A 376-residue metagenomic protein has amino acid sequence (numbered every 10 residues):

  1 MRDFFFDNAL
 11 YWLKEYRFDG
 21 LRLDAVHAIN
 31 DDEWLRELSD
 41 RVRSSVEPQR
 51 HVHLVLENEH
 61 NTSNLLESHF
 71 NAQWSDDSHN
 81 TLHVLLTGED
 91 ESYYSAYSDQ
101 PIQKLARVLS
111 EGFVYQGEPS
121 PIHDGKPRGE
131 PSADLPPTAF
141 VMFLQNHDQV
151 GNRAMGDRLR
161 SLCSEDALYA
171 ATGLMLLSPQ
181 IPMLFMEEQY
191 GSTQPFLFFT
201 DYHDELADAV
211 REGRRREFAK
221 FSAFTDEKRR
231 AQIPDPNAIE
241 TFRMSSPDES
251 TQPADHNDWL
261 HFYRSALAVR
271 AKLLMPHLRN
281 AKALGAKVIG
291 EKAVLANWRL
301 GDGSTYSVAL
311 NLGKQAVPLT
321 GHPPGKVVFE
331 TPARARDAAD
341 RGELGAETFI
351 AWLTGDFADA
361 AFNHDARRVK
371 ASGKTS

Functional and structural regions predicted by a protein language model:
M1-L65: Active-site neighborhood of glycoside hydrolase catalytic domains
R2, Y11, Y16, S44-S45 (+4 more regions): Short, flexible, glycine/charge-rich loop motifs used to bind or transfer phosphoryl groups or to couple energy/partner
L10, E15, F140-N146, Q232-I239: A glycine-rich, aromatic-flanked flexible loop/lid motif
L10, K14-R17, R43, E47 (+6 more regions): Hydrophobic alpha-helix feature that most strongly marks membrane-spanning transmembrane helices and their immediate
S39-T225: Conserved alpha/beta catalytic core and glycan-binding cleft of carbohydrate-active enzymes
D157, S161-E165, Y169, L174-L184 (+1 more regions): Carbohydrate-interacting/catalytic domains
